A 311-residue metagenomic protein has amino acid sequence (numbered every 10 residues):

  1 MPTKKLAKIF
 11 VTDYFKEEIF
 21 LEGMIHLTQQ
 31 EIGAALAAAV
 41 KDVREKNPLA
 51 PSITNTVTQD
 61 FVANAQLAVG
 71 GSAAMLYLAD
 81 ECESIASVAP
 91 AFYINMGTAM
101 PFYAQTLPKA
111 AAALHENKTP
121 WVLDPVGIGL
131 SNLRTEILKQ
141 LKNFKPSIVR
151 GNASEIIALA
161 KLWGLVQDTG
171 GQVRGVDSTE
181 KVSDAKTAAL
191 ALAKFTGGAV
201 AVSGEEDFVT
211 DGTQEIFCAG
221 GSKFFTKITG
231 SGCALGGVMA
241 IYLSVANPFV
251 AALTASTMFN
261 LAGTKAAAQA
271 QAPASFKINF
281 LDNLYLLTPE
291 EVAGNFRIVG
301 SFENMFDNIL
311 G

Functional and structural regions predicted by a protein language model:
P2-T3, A7-D13: Cationic, amphipathic, low-complexity segments that mediate targeting or membrane/lipid association
I25-L123: Conserved N-terminal subdomain of the carbohydrate kinase-like
T28-D42, G198-G220: Acidic-glycine-rich active-site phosphate/pyrophosphate-binding loop
E31-A34, L261-G311: Charged C-terminal helix
T106, A111-F144, I148: Glycine/small-residue-rich loop that forms an oxyanion/phosphate-binding "nest" at active or ligand-binding sites
L133-E215: Conserved phosphate/ATP/ADP-binding segment of small-molecule kinases
A158, K227-M258: Short, small-residue alpha-helix embedded
C218-T229: Short pre-catalytic strand/loop immediately N-terminal to key active-site residues, enriched for Gly-Thr
